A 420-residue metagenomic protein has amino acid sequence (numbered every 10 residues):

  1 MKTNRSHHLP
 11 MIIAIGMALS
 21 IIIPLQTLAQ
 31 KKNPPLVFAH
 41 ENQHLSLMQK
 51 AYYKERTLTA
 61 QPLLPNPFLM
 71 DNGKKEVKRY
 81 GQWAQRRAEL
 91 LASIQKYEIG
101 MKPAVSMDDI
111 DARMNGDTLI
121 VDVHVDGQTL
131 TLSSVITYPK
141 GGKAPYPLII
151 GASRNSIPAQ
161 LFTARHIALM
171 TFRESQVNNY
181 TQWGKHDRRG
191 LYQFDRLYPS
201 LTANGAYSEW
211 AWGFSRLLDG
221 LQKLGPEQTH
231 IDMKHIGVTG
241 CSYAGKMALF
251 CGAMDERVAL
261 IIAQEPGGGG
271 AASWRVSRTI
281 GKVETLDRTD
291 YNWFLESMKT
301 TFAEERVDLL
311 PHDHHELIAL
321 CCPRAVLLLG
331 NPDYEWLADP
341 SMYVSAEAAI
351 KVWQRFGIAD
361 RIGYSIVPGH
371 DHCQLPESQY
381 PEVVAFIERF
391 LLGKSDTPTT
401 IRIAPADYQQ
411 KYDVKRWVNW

Functional and structural regions predicted by a protein language model:
M1-K32: Bacterial Sec-dependent N-terminal signal peptides
Q30-S133, Y138-A144, C322-V326, N331-W420: Alpha/beta-hydrolase-fold serine-hydrolase catalytic core, especially in secreted/extracellular enzymes
G151-K234, G267-G270, W274-V276: Cap/lid segment of the alpha/beta-hydrolase catalytic domain
F162, C251-G252: Aromatic pocket-lining residues of Rossmann-like dinucleotide-binding sites
G240-A244, A248: Gly/Ala-rich beta-loop-alpha elbow adjacent to hydrolase catalytic centers
M254-A259: Conserved hydrolase catalytic core segment
A263-L317, A338-A346, Q354-A359: Mobile cap/lid helix-loop segments that gate and shape the active-site cleft of serine hydrolases
